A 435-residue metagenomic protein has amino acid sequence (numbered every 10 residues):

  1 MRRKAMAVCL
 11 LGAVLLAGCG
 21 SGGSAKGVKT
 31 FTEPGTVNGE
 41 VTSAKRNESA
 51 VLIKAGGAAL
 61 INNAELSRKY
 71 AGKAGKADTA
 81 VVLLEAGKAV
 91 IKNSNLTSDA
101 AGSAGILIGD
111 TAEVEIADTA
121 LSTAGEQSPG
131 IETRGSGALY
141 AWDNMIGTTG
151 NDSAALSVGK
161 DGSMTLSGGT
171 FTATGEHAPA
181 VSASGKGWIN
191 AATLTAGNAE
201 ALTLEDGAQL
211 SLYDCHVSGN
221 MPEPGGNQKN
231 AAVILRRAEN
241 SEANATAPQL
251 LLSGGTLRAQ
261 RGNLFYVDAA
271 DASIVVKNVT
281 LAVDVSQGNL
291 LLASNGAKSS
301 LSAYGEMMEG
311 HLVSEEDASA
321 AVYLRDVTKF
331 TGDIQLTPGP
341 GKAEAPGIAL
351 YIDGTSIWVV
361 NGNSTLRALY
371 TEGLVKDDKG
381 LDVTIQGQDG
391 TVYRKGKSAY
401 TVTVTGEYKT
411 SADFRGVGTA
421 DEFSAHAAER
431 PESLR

Functional and structural regions predicted by a protein language model:
M1-L10: Positively charged n-region of N-terminal signal peptides that target proteins for export
L15-G18: C-terminal motif of bacterial Sec signal peptides marking the signal peptidase cleavage site
S21-A74, V90-I91, K409, G418 (+1 more regions): N-terminal segments that cap or nucleate solenoid repeat domains
G22-G27, K45-L52, K73-L83, A100-L107 (+9 more regions): Extracellular beta-strand/beta-solenoid scaffold signature
F31-G39, A58-N63, A89-N93, E113-D118 (+11 more regions): All-beta strand scaffolds that present successive hydrophobic residues in beta-strands
S49-L52, L60-A124, W142: Post-signal peptide N-terminal segment of secreted/secretory-pathway proteins
A104-G105, V114-A117, L121-S122, P129-G130 (+9 more regions): Extended, compositionally simple hydrophobic/Ser/Thr-rich segments that build repetitive fibrous architectures
R237-A238, E242-P248, L252-G255, A259-G262 (+2 more regions): Extracellular/surface-exposed low-complexity segments
